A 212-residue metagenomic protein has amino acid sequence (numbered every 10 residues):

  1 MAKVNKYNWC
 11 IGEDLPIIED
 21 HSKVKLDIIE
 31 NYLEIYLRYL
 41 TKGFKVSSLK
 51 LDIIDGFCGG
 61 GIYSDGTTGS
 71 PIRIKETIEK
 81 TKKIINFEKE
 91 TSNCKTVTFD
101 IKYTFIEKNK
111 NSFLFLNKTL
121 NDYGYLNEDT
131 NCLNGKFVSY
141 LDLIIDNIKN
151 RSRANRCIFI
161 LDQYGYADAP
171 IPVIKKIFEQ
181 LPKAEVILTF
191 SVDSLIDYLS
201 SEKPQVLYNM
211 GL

Functional and structural regions predicted by a protein language model:
M1-K80: S-adenosyl-L-methionine
K3-V4, D20, I148-I160, Y164-L212: Class I S-adenosyl-L-methionine
R38-S47, S92-V97, K149-S152: Surface-exposed acidic, glycine-flexible loop patches that form ligand/cofactor-binding and adhesion interfaces
D52, K102, R156-I158: Structural motif
I53-G61, K108, L188-D193: Short loop/turn segments at strand-loop or loop-helix junctions that form parts of catalytic or ligand-binding pockets
Y63-G69, F113-K118, D142-I145, D168-V173 (+1 more regions): A short acidic (Asp/Glu
E79-K102: Short mixed-charge
T96-A154: S-adenosyl-L-methionine
